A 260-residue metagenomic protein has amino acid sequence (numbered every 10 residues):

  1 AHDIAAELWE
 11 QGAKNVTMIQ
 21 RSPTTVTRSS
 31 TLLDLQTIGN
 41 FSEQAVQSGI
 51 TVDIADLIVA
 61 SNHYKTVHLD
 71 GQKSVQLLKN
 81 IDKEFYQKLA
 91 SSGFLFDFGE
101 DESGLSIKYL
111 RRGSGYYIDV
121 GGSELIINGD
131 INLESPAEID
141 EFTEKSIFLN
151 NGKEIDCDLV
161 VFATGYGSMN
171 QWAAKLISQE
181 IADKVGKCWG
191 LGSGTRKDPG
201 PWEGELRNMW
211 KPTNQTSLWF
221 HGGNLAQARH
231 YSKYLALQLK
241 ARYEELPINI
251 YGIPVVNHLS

Functional and structural regions predicted by a protein language model:
H2: Residues forming the Rossmann-fold NAD(P)(H) cofactor-binding site
A6-S22, S29, Y64-S260: Flavin (primarily FAD) cofactor-binding/catalytic cores of flavoenzymes
T25-L69: A catalytic-pocket lid/entrance helix-loop region that shapes and gates access to the active site across common
